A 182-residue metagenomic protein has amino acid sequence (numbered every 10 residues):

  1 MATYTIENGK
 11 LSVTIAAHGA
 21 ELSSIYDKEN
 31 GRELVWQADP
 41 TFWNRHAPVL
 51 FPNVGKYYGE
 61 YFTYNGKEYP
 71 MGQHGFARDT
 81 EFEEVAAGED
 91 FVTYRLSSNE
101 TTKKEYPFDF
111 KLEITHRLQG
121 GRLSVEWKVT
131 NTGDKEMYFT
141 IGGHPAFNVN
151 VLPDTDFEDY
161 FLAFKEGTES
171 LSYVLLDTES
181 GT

Functional and structural regions predicted by a protein language model:
M1-Y61, E68-G72: Beta-strand-rich N-terminal accessory domains
Y4, V13, V92-Y94, L112-I114 (+3 more regions): Hydrophobic residues positioned within well-ordered beta-strands of beta-sheet architectures
G9, G19, K56, F76-D79 (+2 more regions): Residues that act as N-cap/strand-start positions at coil-to-secondary-structure junctions
I15, G66, V125-V129: Buried hydrophobic-core signal for structured, non-transmembrane domains
S24-Y26, K135-I141, Y173-V174: Short, hydrophobic/aromatic beta-strand segments
K67, M71-G120: Extended, loop-rich substrate-binding clefts of extracytoplasmic carbohydrate-active enzymes
E100-P145, V151: Acidic, contiguous internal or C-terminal segments within carbohydrate-active enzymes that form a structured patch used
Y138, A146-T182: Active-site/ligand-binding surface loops and adjacent short beta/alpha elements that line catalytic pockets across
